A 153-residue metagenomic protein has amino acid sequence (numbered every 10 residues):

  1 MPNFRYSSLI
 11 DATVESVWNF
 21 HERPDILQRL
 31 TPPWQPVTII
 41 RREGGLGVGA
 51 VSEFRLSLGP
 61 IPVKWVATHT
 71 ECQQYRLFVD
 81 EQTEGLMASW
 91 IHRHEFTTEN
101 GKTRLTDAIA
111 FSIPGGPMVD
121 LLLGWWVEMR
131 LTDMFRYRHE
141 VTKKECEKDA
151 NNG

Functional and structural regions predicted by a protein language model:
M1-E43, G47: Hydrophobic ligand-binding cavity/cleft-lining segments
M1-L9, V51, K64, L77 (+2 more regions): Intrinsic-disorder/low-complexity, polar/charged segments enriched in Ser/Thr/Lys/Arg/Asp/Glu/Gln
Y6-S8, L56, W65-E71, Q82 (+2 more regions): Hydrophobic/aromatic beta-strand elements that line small-molecule binding cavities or substrate pockets in beta-rich
I10-A12, L56-P60, E71, L86 (+1 more regions): Beta-strand elements of well-folded, non-transmembrane domains
V14-E15, E71-Y75, E95-R104: A short, structured loop/turn motif at beta-sheet edges
W18-N19, T97, H139: Short, surface-exposed helix/turn micro-motifs that flank interaction/cofactor sites
T38-E84, R104, Y137-E145, D149-A150: Glycine-rich portal/gate segments that line the openings of hydrophobic small-molecule binding cavities
E81-D133, G153: Beta-strand/loop substructures that line and gate deep hydrophobic ligand-binding cavities in soluble
